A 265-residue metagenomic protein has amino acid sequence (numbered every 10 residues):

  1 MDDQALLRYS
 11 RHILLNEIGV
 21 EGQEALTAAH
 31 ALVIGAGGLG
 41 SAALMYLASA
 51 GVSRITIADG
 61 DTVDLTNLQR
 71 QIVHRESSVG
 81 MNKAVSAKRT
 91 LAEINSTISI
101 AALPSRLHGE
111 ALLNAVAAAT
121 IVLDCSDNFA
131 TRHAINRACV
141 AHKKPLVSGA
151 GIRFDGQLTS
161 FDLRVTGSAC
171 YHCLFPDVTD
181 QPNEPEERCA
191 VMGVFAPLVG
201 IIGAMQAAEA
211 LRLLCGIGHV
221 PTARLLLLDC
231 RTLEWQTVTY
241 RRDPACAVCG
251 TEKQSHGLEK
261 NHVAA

Functional and structural regions predicted by a protein language model:
M1-A265: Adenine nucleotide-associated cytosolic modules
